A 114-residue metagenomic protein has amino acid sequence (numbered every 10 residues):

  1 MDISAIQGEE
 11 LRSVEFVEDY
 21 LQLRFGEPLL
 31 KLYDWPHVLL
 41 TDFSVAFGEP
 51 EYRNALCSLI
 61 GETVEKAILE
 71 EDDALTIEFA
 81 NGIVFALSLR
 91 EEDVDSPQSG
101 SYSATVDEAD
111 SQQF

Functional and structural regions predicted by a protein language model:
M1-F114: Surface-exposed, interaction-prone regions used to assemble/regulate multi-protein complexes
